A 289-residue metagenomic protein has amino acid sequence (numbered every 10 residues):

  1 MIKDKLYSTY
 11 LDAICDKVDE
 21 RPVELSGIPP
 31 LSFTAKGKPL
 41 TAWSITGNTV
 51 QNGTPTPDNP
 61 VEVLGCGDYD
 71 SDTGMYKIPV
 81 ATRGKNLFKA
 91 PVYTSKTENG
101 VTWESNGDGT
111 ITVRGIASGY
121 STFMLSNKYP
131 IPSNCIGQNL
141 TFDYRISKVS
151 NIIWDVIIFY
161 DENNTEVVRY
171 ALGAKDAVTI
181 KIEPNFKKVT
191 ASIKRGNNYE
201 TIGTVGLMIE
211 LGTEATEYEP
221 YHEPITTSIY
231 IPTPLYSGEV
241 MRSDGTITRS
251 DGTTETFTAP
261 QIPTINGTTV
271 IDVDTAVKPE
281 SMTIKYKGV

Functional and structural regions predicted by a protein language model:
M1-I2: Extended assembly-interface regions of large multimeric machines
K5-G107, I111-G119, E183, S192-V289: Extracellular polysaccharide-targeting segments
Y93, T122-D155, D176-I182, L207 (+1 more regions): Extra-cytoplasmic beta-strand recognition segments
L140-Y144, K188-R195: Extracellular beta-strand-rich recognition modules
I157-D161: Conserved aromatic beta-strand anchor motif in extracellular beta-sandwich/beta-rich domains
E162-N163, T213: Solvent-exposed strand-loop boundary residues in beta-sheet-rich modules
N164-K187: Extracellular carbohydrate recognition and processing domains and analogous Trp-centered ligand-binding platforms
